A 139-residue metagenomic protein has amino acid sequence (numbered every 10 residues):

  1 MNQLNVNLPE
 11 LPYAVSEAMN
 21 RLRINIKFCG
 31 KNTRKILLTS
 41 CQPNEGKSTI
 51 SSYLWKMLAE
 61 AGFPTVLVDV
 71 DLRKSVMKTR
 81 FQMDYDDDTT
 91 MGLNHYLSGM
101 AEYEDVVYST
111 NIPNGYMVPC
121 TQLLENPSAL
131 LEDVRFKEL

Functional and structural regions predicted by a protein language model:
N2-S16, N20, I24, C29-K31 (+2 more regions): P-loop/Walker-type NTP enzyme "switch/lid" segment
K35: Walker A (P-loop) ATP-phosphate-binding motif of ABC ATPase nucleotide-binding domains
T49-I50: Hydrophobic positions on the alpha1 helix immediately C-terminal to the Walker A/P-loop
Y53: Short glycine/proline-centered loop/turn elements that form peptide/ligand docking sites
A59: Gly/Ala-rich phosphate-binding loop of Rossmann-like dinucleotide-binding domains, activating on the conserved
